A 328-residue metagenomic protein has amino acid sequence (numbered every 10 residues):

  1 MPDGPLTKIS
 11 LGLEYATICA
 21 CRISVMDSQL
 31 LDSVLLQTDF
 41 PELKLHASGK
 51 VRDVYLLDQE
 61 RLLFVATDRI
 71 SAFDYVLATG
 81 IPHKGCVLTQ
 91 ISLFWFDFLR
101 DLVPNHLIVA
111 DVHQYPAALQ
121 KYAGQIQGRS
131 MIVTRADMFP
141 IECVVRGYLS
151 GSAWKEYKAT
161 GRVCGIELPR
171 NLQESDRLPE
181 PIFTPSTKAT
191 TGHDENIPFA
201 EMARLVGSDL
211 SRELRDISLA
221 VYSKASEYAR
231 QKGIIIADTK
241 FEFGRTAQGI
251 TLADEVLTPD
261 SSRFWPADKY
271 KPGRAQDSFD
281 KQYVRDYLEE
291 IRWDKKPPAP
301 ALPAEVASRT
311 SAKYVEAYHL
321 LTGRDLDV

Functional and structural regions predicted by a protein language model:
P2-T7: Short, intrinsically disordered low-complexity segments enriched in Ser/Thr with adjacent Pro
C19-C21: Cysteine-centered motifs
S28-S186, K295-A301, E305-V328: Active-site loop/lid in soluble adenylation, ligation, and acyl-transfer enzymes
D176-S208: A short mid-domain helix/strand-loop element embedded in enzyme catalytic domains that forms or borders the active-site
V206-A237: A long amphipathic alpha-helix within ATP-dependent nucleotide-binding catalytic cores
E242-S278: Catalytic activation segment of kinase domains across protein kinase-like and atypical kinase folds
